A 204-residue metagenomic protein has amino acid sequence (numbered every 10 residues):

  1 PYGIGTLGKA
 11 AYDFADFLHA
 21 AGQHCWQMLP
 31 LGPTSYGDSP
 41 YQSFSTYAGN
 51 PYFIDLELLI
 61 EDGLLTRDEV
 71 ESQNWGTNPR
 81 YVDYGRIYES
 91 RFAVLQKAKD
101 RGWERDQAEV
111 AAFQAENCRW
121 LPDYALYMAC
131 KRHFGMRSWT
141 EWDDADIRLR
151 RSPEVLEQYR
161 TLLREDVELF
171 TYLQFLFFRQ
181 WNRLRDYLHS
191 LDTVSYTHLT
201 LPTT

Functional and structural regions predicted by a protein language model:
P1, P30-G32, K131: Short, flexible loop/turn elements at secondary-structure junctions
P1-K9: Mature N-terminal, pre-catalytic/accessory segment of carbohydrate-active enzymes
G5, S35, P40-Y47: Short secondary-structure boundary/capping segments
A10-L31: Catalytic domains of carbohydrate-active enzymes, especially glycoside hydrolases
Q27-G37, L199: Short, solvent-exposed turn/loop segments enriched in Gly/Ser/Thr/Pro and often Arg
S43-L65: Acidic, His- and aromatic-enriched active-site or binding-groove loops in soluble protein domains that engage sugars
T66-D192, Y196: Active-site-proximal, well-structured secondary-structure segments within enzyme catalytic domains
T197-T203: Conserved small/polar residues in nucleotide/adenosyl-binding loops
